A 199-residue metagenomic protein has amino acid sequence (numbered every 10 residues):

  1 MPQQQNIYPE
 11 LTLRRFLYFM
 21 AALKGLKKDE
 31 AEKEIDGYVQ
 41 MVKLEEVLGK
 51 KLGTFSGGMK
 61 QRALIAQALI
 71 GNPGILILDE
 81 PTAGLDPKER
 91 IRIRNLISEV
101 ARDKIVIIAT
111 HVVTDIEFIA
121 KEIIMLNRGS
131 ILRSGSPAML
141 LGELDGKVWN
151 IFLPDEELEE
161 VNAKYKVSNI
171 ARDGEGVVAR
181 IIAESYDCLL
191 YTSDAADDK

Functional and structural regions predicted by a protein language model:
Y18, A22, D29-V47: Conserved ABC ATPase "signature" region
K51-F55: Conserved ABC ATPase signature
L76-D79: Catalytic Walker B motif of ABC-type/P-loop ATPase nucleotide-binding domains
S134-G135: ABC ATPase "signature
Y191-D198: Conserved small/polar residues in nucleotide/adenosyl-binding loops
